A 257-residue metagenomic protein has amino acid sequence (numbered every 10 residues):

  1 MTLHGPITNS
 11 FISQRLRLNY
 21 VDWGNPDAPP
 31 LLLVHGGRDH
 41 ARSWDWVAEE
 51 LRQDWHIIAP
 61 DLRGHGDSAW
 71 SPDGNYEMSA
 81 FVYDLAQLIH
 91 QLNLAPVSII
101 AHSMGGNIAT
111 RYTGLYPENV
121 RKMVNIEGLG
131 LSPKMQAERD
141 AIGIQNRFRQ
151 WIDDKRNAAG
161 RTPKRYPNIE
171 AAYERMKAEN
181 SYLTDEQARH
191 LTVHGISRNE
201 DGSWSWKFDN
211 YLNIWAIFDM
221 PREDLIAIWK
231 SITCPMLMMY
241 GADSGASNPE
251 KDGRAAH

Functional and structural regions predicted by a protein language model:
M1-L32, R52-W55, L94-A95, G130-L131 (+1 more regions): Alpha/beta-hydrolase fold catalytic core
V21-W70, G74: Conserved HGGG/HGGXW glycine-rich cap/lid loop of the alpha/beta-hydrolase fold
P30, D54-H56, A95-S98, N119-K122 (+1 more regions): Structural signature of beta-strand start/N-cap positions in the alpha/beta core of ABC transporter nucleotide-binding
L62, G128, G241-D243: Active-site loop/turn elements of alpha/beta-hydrolase fold enzymes, especially the short glycine-/histidine-rich
A80-V97: Conserved acidic catalytic loop of the alpha/beta-hydrolase fold
A95-A141: Conserved hydrolase catalytic core segment
I126-K164: A catalytic-pocket lid/entrance helix-loop region that shapes and gates access to the active site across common
I196-H257: Conserved serine/cysteine hydrolase catalytic core
